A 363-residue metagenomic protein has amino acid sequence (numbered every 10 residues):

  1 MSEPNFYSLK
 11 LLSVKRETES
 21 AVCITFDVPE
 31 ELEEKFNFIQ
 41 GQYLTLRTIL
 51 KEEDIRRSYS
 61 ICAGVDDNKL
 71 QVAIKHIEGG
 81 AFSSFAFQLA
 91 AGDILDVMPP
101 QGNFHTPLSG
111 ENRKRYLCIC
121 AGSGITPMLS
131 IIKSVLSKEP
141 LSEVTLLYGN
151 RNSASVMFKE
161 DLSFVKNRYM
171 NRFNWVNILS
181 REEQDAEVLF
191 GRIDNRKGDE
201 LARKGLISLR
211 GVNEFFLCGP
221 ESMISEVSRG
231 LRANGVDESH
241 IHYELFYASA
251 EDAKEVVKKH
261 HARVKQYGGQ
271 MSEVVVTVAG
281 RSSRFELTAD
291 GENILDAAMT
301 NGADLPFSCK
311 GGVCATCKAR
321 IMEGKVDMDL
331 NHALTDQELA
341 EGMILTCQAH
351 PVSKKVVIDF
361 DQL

Functional and structural regions predicted by a protein language model:
S2, S84-Q266, V275: FNR/FR-type flavoprotein reductase catalytic core
S2-I94, M98, K114, N150-N152 (+2 more regions): Ferredoxin-reductase
N5-K10, G268-V274: Short structural boundary motif marking the start of a folded domain
V65-N68, S109-K114, E139, P351-F360: Ligand-binding loop in jelly-roll beta-barrel domains
G269-F307: C-terminal accessory/binding modules appended to enzymatic or scaffolding proteins
M299-N301, T316-L363: Iron-sulfur (Fe-S) cluster-binding segments and ferredoxin-like electron-carrier domains, especially [2Fe-2S]
